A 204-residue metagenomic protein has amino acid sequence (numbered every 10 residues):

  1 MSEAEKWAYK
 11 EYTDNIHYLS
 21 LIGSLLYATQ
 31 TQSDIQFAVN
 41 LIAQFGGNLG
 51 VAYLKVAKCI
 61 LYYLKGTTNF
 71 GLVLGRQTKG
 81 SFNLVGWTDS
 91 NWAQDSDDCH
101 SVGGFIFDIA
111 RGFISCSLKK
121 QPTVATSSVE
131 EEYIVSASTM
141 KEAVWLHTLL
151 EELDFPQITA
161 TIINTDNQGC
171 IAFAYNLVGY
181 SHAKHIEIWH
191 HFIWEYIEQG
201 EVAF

Functional and structural regions predicted by a protein language model:
M1-F204: Divalent metal-binding acidic/histidine catalytic loops
